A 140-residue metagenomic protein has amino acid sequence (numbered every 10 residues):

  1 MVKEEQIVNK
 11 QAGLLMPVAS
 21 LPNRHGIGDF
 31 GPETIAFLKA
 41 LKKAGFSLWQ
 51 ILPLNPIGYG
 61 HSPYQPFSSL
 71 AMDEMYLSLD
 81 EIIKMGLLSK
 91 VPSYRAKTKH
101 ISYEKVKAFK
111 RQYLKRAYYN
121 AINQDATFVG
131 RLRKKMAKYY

Functional and structural regions predicted by a protein language model:
V2-Y140: Acidic/aromatic-lined carbohydrate-recognition and catalytic surfaces of CAZymes acting on diverse glycans
